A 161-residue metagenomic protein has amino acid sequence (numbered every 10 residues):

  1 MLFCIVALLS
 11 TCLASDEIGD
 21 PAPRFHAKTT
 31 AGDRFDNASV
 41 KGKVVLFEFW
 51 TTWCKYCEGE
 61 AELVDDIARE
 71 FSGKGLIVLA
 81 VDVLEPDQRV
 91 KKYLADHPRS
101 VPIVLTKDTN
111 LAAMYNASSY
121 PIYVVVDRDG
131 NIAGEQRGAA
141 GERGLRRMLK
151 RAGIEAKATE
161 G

Functional and structural regions predicted by a protein language model:
M1-V6: Sec-dependent signal peptide recognition, specifically the positively charged N-region followed immediately by
A7-R24, K41, E155-E160: N-proximal helix/coil linker or "cap" segments that precede and/or mark the start of modular domains
D16, T29-T30, V126-D127: Short, acidic, Ser/Thr-enriched surface-loop or helix-capping motifs
R24-V45: A short beta-strand-turn-helix
K43-V45, F49-W53, S119: Short pre-active-site segment immediately N-terminal to redox-active cysteine/selenocysteine motifs in thiol-based
L46-F47, V78, Y123: Hydrophobic beta-strand anchors of alpha/beta hydrolase catalytic cores
E58-H97, K107-M114: Structural microenvironment flanking redox-active thiols in thiol-disulfide oxidoreductases
Y93-S100, T106-R151: Thiol/disulfide oxidoreductase modules built on the thioredoxin-like
